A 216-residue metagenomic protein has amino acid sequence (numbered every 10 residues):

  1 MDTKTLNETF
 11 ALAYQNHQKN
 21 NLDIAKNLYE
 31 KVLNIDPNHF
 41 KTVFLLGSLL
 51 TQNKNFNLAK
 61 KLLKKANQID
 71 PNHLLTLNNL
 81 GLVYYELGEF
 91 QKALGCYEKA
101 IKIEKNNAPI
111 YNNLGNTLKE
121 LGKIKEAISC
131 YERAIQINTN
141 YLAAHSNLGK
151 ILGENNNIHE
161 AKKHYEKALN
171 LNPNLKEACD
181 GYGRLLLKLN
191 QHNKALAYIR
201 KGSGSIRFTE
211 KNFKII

Functional and structural regions predicted by a protein language model:
M1-E8: TPR-adjacent "capping" and linker segments in tetratricopeptide-repeat scaffold/adaptor proteins
T5, H39, H73, N107 (+3 more regions): Residue-level recognition of tetratricopeptide repeat
F10, Y14, Q18, K41-Q52 (+4 more regions): Conserved alpha-helical positions within TPR/SEL1-like repeat arrays
I35, I69, I103, I137 (+2 more regions): Structural marker of alpha-solenoid helical repeat scaffolds
L187, H192-F208: TPR/TPR-like (Sel1-like) alpha-helical repeat modules
